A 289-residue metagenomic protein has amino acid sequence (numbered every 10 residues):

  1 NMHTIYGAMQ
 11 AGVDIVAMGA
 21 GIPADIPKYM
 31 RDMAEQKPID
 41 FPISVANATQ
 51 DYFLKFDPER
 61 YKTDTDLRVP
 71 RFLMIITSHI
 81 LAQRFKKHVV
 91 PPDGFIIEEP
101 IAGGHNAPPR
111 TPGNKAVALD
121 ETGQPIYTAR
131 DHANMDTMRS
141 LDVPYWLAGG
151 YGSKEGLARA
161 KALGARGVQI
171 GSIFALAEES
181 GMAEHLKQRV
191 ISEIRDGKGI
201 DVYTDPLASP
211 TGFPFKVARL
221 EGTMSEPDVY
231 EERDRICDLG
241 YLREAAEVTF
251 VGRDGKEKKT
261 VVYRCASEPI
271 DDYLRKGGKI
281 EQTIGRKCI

Functional and structural regions predicted by a protein language model:
N1-S140, E155: Active-site entrance/lid segments in N-terminal catalytic domains of soluble metabolic enzymes
P92, I97-P144, G152-K154, A162-I289: Conserved active-site-proximal phosphate/metal-binding subdomains
